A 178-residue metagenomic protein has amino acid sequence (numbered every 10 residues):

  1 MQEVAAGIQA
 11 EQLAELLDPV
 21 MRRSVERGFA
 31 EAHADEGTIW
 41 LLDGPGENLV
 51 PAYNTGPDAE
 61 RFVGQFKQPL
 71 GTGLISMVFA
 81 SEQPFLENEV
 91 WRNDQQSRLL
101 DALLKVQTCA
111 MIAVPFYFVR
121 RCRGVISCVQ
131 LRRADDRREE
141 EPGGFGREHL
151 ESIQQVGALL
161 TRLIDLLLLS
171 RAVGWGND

Functional and structural regions predicted by a protein language model:
M1-Q12, L16, V20, E31 (+4 more regions): Hydrophobic helical signal-relay modules used by sensory signaling proteins
A10-A52, F62, L167, R171: Helix-loop-beta substructure at the N-terminus of cytosolic sensory domains that couple signal/ligand detection
N48-A52, A59-L99: Regulatory sensory and allosteric helical modules in signal-transduction proteins and certain transcription factors
D58-R61, N88-I112, D135-P142: Signal-transducing coupling segments at domain and membrane junctions
C109-Y117, G124: A short, aliphatic-rich beta-strand micro-motif
F116-V119, R133: Sensor-regulatory modules in signal-transduction proteins
S127: Conserved beta-strand in the GNAT
Q130-V156, I164-A172: Regulatory loop-to-helix N-cap segments in sensory/regulatory domains that couple ligand/signal detection
